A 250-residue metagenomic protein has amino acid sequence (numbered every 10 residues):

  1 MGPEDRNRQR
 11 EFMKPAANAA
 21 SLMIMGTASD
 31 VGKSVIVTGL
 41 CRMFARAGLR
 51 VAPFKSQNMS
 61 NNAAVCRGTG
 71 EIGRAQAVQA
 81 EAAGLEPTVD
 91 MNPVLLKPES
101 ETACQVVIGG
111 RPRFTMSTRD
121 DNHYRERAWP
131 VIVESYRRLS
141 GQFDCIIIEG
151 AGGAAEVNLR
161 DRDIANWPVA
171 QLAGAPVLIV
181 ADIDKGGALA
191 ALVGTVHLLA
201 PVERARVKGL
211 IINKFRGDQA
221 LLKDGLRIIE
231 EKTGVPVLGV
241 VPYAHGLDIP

Functional and structural regions predicted by a protein language model:
R6, R10-P250: Flexible phosphate-sensing "switch/lid" loops adjacent to ATP/NTP-binding sites across phosphate-transfer
